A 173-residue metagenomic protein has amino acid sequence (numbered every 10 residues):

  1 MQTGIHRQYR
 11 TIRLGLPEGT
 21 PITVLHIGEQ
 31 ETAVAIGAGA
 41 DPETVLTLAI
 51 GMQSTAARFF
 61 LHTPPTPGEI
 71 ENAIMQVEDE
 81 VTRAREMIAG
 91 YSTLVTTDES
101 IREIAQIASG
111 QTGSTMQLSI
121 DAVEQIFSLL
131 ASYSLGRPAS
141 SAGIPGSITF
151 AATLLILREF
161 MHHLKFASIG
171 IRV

Functional and structural regions predicted by a protein language model:
M1-I22, I36-A38, T44-V173: Helical "lid/coupling" subdomains associated with nucleotide-phosphate turnover
V24-G28: Conserved catalytic-loop position in the HRD/HxD motif
